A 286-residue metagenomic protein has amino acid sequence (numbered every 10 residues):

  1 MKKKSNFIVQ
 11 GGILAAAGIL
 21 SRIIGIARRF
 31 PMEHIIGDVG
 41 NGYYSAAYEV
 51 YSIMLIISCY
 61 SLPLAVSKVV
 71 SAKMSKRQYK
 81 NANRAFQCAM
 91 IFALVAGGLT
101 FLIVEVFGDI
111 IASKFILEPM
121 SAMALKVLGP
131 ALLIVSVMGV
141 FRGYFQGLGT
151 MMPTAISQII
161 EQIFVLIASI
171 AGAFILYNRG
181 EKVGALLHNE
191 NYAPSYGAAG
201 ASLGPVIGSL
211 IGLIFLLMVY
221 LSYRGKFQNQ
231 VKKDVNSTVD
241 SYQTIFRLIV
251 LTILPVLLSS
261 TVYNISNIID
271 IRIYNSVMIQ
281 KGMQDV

Functional and structural regions predicted by a protein language model:
M1-I24, K80, R84, N236-S260: N-terminal membrane topogenesis motif
I23-N41, A112-K114, L257-V286: Helix-terminus/linker motif at the lipid-water interface of multi-pass membrane proteins
E33-I53, M120, P194, R247-T252 (+1 more regions): Interfacial/gating helices of multi-pass transporter permease domains
A47-V70, P130-L133: Small-residue-rich midsections of specific transmembrane alpha-helices
C59-I91, G147-M152: Transmembrane-helix boundary and interhelical linker motifs in polytopic inner-membrane proteins
L99-A122: Short membrane-interface helical motifs at transmembrane helix boundaries in multi-pass membrane transporters
V135-S157: Membrane-interface junctions at transmembrane-helix termini in multi-pass inner-membrane proteins
S157-A171, R179-G225: Hydrophobic alpha-helical transmembrane segments
